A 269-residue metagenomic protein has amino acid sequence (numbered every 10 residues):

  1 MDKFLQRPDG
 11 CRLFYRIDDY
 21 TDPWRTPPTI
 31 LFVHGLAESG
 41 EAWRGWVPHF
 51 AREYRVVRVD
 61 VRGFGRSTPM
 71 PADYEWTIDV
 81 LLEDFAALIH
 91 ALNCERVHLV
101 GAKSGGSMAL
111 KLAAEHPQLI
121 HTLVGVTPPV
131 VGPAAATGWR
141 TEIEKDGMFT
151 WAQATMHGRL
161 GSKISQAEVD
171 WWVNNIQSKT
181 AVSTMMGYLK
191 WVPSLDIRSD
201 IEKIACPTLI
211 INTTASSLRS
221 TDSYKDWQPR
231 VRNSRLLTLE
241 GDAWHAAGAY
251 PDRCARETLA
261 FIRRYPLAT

Functional and structural regions predicted by a protein language model:
M1-R12: N-terminal cap/lid segment of alpha/beta-hydrolase-fold proteins
P8, R16-D22, G45-A51, V57-V100 (+2 more regions): Active-site loop/oxyanion-hole signature of alpha/beta-hydrolase fold enzymes
P27, G35-E38, K103: Active-site glycine-rich loops that stabilize anionic/oxyanionic intermediates across multiple enzyme folds
G35-G45, V56: Serine-hydrolase catalytic-loop signature spanning alpha/beta hydrolases and amidase-signature enzymes
L110-E115, L119-T150: Flexible "cap/lid" loop of the alpha/beta hydrolase fold
P133-A134, D146-K203: Conserved alpha/beta-hydrolase catalytic His-Asp/Glu region
A205-Y250: Conserved loop-alpha-helix segment in the C-terminal half of the alpha/beta-hydrolase fold that carries the catalytic
G248-A260: Post-His helix in hydrolase/transferase enzymes
